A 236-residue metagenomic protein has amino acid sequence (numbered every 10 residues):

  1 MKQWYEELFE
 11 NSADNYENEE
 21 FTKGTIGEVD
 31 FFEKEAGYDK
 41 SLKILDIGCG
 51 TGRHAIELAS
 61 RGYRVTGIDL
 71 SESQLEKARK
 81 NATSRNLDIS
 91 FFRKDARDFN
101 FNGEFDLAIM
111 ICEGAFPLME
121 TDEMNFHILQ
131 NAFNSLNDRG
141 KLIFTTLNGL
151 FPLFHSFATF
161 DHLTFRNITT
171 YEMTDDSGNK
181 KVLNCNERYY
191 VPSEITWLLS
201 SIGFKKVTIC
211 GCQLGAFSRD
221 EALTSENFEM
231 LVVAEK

Functional and structural regions predicted by a protein language model:
M1-L42: Conserved class I S-adenosyl-L-methionine
S41-G50: Conserved class I S-adenosyl-L-methionine
A55-D98: Class I SAM-dependent methyltransferase SAM/SAH-binding core
R97-L107: A short acidic, Gly/Pro-enriched loop at the edge of an enzyme's catalytic core that lines a small-molecule cofactor
D106-M124: A short SAM/SAH-binding and catalytic strip from SAM-dependent methyltransferases
M124-D138: A short glycine-rich, Lys/Arg-flanked "PGG" loop and its adjoining helix->strand segment in the class I
R139, I143-L198: SAM-dependent methyltransferase
E194, L198-K236: C-terminal lobe and adjacent flexible extensions of AdoMet/dcAdoMet transferase-like proteins
